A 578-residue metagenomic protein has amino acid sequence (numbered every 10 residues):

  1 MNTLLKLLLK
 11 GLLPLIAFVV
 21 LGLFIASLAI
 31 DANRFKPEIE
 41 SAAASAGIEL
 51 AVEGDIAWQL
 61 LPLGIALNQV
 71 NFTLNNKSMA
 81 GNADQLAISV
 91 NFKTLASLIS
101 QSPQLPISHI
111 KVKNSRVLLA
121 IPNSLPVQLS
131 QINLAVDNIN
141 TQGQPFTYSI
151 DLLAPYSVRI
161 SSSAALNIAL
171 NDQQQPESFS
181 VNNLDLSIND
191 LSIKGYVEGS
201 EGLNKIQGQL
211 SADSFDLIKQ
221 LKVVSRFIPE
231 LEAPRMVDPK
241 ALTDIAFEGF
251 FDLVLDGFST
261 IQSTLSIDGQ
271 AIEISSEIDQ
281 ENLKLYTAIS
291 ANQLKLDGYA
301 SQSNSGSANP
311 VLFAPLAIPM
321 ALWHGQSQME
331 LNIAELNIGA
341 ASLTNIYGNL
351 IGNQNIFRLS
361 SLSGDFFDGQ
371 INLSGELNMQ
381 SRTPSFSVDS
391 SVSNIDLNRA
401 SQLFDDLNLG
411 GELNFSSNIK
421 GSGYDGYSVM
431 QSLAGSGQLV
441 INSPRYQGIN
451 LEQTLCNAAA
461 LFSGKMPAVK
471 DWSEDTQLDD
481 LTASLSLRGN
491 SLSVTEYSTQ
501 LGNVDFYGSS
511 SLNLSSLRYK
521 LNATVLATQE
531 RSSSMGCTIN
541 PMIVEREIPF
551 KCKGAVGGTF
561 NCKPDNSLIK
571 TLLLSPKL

Functional and structural regions predicted by a protein language model:
K10-I25: Hydrophobic membrane-insertion alpha-helices, especially the h-region of bacterial N-terminal signal peptides
G22-I110, F550: Terminal hydrophobic membrane-targeting helix
E49-L50, N76-V90, N123-L134, S157-A165 (+11 more regions): Amphipathic hydrophobic-ligand
V52-E53, L67, A83, I107 (+7 more regions): Hydrophobic residues on conserved beta-strands that form the core of alpha/beta folds
V70, A83-L86, I110-S115, I132 (+13 more regions): Solvent-exposed loop/turn tips at the surfaces of repeat/solenoid architectures
V90, I99-I206, F313-G352: Elongated, acidic membrane-bridging lipid-handling scaffolds and related periplasm/extracellular "bridge/tunnel" systems
Q101-Q104, V112, P145, M236-T264 (+4 more regions): Solvent-exposed beta-strand/coil patches in large extracellular/periplasmic or lumenal scaffold regions
P126, V224-E230, S303-G306, E452-A458: Flexible, surface-exposed loop regions and adjacent strand-edge segments of Gram-negative outer-membrane beta-barrel
